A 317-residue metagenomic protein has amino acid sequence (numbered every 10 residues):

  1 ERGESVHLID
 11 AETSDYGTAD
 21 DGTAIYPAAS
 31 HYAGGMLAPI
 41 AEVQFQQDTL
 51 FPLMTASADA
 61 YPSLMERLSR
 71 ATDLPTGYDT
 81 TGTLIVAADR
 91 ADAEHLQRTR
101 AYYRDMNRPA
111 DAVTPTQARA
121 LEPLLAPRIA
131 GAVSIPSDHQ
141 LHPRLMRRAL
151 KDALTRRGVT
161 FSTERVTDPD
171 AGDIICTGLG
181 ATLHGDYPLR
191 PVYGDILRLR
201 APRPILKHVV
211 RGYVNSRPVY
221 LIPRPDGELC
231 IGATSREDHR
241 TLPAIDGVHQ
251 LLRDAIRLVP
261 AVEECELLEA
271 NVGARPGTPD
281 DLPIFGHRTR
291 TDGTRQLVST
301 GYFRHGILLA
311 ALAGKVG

Functional and structural regions predicted by a protein language model:
R2-Y32: Glycine-rich FAD pyrophosphate-binding loop
G3-V6, P109-A110, D173: Hydrophobic anchor at the start of a short beta-strand that flanks the dinucleotide cofactor-binding loop
T23-A24, G34-Q117, L121: Dinucleotide-binding Rossmann-like beta1-alpha1 core, especially the glycine-rich loop that anchors the ADP
F45, P52-T55, V86-H95, V133-D152 (+1 more regions): Short beta-strand to alpha-helix junction loop
D48, D170-E269: Flavin-dependent oxidoreductases
T114-P115, F161-R165, E269-N271: Short loop/edge segments at beta-strand edges and connector loops that shape dinucleotide/nucleotide cofactor-binding
R128-D168, C176, L183: Helical element adjacent to the flavin cofactor pocket in flavoenzyme catalytic cores
C265-G317: C-terminal catalytic lobe of FAD-dependent flavoproteins
